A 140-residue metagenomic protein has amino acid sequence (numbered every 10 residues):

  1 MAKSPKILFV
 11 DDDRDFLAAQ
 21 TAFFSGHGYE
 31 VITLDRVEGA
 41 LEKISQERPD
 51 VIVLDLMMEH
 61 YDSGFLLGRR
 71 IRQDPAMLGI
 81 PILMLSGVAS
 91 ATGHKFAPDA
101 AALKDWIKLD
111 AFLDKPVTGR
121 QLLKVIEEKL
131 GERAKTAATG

Functional and structural regions predicted by a protein language model:
M1-K6, D114, T118-G140: Non-catalytic signal-transmission and effector/linker regions of two-component phosphorelay proteins
S4, R48-D50, A76-L83: His-Asp phosphorelay/catalytic-motif detector in bacterial-type signaling
D11-D12, D55, K115: Acidic di-acidic motifs
R14-I32, K129: Two-component/phosphorelay signaling modules centered on CheY-like receiver
T33-V51: Acidic, metal-coordinating helix/loop segments flanking the phosphotransfer/catalytic sites of two-component signaling
E42, F65-L78: Short amphipathic alpha-helix used as the core "switch/output" element in two-component signaling
D55-L56, S86: Active-site residues of response regulator receiver
D62-L66, V88-D114, R120, K124: Alpha4 helix (beta4-alpha4-beta5 surface) of REC/receiver domains from two-component response regulators
